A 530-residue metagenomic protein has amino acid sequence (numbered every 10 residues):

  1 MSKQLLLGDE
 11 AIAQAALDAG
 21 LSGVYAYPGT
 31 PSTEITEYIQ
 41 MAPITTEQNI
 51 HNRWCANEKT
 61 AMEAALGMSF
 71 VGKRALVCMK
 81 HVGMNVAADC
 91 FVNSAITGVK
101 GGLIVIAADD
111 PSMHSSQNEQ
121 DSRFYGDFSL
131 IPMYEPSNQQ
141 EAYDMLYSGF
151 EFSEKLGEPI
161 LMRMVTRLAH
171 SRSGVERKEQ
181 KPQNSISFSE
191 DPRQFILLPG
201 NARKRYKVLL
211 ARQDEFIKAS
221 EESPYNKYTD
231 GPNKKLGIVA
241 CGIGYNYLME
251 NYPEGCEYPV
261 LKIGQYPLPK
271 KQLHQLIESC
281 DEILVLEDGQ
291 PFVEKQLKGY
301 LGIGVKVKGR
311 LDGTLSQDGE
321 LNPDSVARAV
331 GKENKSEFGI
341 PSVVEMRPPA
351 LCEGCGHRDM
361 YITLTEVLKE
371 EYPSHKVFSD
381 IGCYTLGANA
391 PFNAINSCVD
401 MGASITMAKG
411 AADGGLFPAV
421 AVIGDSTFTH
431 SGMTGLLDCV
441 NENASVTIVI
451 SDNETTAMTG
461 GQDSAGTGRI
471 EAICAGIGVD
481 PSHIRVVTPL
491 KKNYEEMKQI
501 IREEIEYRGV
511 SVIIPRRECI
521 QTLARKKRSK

Functional and structural regions predicted by a protein language model:
M1-A13, L17-A19, P136-L351, G356-H357 (+2 more regions): Flexible, low-complexity linker and terminal segments
M1-Q139, R167, E257, F292 (+1 more regions): Thiamine diphosphate
P31, V82-G83, A108-P111, N138-E141 (+15 more regions): Short, glycine-/Ser/Thr-/acidic-enriched flexible segments
I35-Q40, A64-L66, A87-F91, M113-Q120 (+15 more regions): Short acidic, glycine/serine/threonine-rich loops at helix termini
Q40-T45, M249-V260, A472-D480: Short helix-loop-beta junction
T46-C55, T97-A108, S187-Q194, N441-E454 (+1 more regions): A glycine-rich helix N-cap at a beta->alpha junction
C78-M79, I104-A108, L161-R167, V239-A240 (+5 more regions): Short beta-strand segments
S115, L386-V512, I520-R528: Thiamine diphosphate
